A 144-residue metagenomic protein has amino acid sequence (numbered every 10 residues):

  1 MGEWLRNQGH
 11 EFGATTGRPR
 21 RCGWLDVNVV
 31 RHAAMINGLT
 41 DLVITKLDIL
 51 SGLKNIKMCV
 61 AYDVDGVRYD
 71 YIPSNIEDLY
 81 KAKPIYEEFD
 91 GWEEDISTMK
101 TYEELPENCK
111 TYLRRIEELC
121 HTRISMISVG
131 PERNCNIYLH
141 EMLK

Functional and structural regions predicted by a protein language model:
M1-K144: Non-transmembrane, aqueous-exposed alpha-helical and coiled segments at domain scale
